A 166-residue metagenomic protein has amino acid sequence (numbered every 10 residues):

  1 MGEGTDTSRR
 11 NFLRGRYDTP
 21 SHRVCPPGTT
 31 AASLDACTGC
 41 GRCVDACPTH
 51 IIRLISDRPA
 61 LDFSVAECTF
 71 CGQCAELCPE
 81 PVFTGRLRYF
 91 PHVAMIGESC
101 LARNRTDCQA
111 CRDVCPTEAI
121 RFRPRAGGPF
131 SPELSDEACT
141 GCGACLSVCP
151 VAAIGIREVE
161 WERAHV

Functional and structural regions predicted by a protein language model:
M1-V166: Non-ligating segments of multi-cofactor redox enzymes
